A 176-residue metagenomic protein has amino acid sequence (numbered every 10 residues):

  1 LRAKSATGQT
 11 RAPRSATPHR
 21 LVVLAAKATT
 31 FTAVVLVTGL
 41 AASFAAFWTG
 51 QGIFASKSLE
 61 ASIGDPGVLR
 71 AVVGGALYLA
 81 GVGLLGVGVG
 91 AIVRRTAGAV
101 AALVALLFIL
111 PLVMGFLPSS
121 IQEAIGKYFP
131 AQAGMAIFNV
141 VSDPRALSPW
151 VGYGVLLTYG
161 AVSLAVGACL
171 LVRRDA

Functional and structural regions predicted by a protein language model:
L1-A16, R20-L21, A28: Transmembrane helix boundary and interhelical loop/hinge segments in multi-pass membrane proteins
L1-K4, L79, A91, A165-A168: Hydrophobic alpha-helical transmembrane segments of membrane proteins
S5, Q9, T49, I53-S58 (+6 more regions): Membrane-interfacial segments
Q9, V22, G98-A99, V151: Residue-level recognition of membrane-helix boundary sites in multi-pass small-molecule transporters
L24-I92, L110-G115, M135-T158, V162: Secretory targeting signals
T96-A131: Transmembrane helix segments
V155-A176: Junction motif at the cytosolic side of a transmembrane helix
